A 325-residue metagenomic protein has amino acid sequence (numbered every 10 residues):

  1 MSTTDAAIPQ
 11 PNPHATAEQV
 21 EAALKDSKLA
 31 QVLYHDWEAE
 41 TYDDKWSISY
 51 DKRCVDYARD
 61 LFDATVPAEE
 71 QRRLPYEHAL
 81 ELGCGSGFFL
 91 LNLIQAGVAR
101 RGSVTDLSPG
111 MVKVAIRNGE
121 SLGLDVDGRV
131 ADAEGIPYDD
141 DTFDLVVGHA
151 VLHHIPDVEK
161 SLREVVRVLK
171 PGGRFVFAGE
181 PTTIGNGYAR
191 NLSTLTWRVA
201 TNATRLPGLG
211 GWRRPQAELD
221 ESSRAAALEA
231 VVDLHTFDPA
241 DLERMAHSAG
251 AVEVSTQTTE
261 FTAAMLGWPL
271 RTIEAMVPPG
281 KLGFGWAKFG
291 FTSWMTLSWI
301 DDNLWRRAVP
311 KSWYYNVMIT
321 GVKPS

Functional and structural regions predicted by a protein language model:
D5-L74, N92: Conserved class I S-adenosyl-L-methionine
L80-L82, S86-G135: Class I SAM-dependent methyltransferase SAM/SAH-binding core
E134-L145: A short acidic, Gly/Pro-enriched loop at the edge of an enzyme's catalytic core that lines a small-molecule cofactor
E159-P171: A short glycine-rich, Lys/Arg-flanked "PGG" loop and its adjoining helix->strand segment in the class I
R174-P215: Conserved class I S-adenosyl-L-methionine
A225-D241: Acceptor-substrate binding/catalytic loop of class I
A251-T262: Conserved S-adenosyl-L-methionine
T262-N303: C-terminal helical/coil "lid" or tail adjacent to the Rossmann-like core of SAM-dependent
